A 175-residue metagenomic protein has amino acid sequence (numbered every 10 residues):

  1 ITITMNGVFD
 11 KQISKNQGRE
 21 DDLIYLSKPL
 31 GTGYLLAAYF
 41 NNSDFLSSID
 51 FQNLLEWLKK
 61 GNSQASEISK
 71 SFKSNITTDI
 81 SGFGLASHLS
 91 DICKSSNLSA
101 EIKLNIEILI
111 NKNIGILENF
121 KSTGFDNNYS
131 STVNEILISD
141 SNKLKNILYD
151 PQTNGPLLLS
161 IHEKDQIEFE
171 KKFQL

Functional and structural regions predicted by a protein language model:
I1-F45: Glycine-rich anion-binding loops of enzyme active sites
I1-N6, Q12, S71-K73, T77 (+1 more regions): Glycine-/charge-enriched secondary-structure boundary and capping motifs
I3-Q12, I49-K70: Active-site glycine-rich loop that binds ribose-phosphate moieties when present
L30-G31, N53-G61, T77-S81: Short, contiguous, pocket-lining structural segments that sit at or immediately flank catalytic/ligand-binding sites
Y34-Y39, L58-S63, I138-N142: Short hydrophobic/aromatic-rich motifs at helix boundaries and adjacent loops
N41-Q52, E135-S141: Active-site phosphate/oxyanion-binding loops
D44-L46, E67-K70, I147-L148: A short alpha-helix capping/helix-coil boundary motif
